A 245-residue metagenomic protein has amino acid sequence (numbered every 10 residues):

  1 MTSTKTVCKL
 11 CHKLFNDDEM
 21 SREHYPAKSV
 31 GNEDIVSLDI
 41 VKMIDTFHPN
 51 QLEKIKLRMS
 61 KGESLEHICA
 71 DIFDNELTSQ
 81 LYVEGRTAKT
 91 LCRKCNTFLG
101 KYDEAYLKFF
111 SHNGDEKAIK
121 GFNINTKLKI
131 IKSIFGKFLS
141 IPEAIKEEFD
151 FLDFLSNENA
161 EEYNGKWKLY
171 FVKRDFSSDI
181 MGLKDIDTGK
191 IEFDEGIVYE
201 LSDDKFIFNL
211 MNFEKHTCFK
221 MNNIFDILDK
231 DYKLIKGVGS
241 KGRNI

Functional and structural regions predicted by a protein language model:
M1-L14, D18, E116-I131, I207 (+1 more regions): Conserved, well-structured beta-alpha core segment at the onset of a catalytic domain
M1-T90: An N-terminal structural lobe/cap that precedes and organizes the functional/catalytic core across diverse proteins
D39-K42, S111-N113, L228-K230: Short, low-complexity, polar/charged sequence segments that are solvent-exposed and flexible
I40, Q51-I55, G121-T126, G239-R243: Short C-terminal domain-edge/linker segments immediately following a structured domain
K42-N50, K127-I134, Y170-F176: Short, Lys/Arg-enriched charge-dense amphipathic segments
D45-H48, E116-A118, L234-I235: Glycine-rich loops and low-complexity Gly/Arg-rich segments that provide flexible linkers or classic glycine-based
G62-E148: Catalytic cores of phosphodiester-bond-cleaving enzymes
G136, S140-I245: C-terminal, charged low-complexity interaction regions
